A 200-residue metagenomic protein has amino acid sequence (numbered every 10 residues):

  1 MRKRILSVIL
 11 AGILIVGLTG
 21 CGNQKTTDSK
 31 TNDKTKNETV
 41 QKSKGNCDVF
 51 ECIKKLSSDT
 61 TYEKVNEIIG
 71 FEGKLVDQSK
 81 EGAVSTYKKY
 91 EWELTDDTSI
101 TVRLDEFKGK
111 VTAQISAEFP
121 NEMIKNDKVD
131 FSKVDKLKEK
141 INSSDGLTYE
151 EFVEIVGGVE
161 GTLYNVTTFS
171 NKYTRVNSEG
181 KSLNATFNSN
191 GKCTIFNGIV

Functional and structural regions predicted by a protein language model:
M1-I5: Positively charged n-region of N-terminal signal peptides that target proteins for export
S7, G22-F71, I124-F131, D135-K136: N-terminal, intrinsically disordered, polar/charged segments of Gram-positive cell-envelope systems that serve as
S7, K138-N142, N177-G180: Short, highly charge-biased, low-complexity peptide segments
G17-G20: C-terminal motif of bacterial Sec signal peptides marking the signal peptidase cleavage site
G45, Y62-K110, S116-F119, L147-V200: A cross-family detector of function-defining hotspots
V49-K54, K88-Y90, D135-I141, K172-Y173: Short, recurring structural edge motifs at helix starts
L56-D59, K140-Y149: Secreted/surface-exposed cysteine- and glycine-rich disulfide frameworks
